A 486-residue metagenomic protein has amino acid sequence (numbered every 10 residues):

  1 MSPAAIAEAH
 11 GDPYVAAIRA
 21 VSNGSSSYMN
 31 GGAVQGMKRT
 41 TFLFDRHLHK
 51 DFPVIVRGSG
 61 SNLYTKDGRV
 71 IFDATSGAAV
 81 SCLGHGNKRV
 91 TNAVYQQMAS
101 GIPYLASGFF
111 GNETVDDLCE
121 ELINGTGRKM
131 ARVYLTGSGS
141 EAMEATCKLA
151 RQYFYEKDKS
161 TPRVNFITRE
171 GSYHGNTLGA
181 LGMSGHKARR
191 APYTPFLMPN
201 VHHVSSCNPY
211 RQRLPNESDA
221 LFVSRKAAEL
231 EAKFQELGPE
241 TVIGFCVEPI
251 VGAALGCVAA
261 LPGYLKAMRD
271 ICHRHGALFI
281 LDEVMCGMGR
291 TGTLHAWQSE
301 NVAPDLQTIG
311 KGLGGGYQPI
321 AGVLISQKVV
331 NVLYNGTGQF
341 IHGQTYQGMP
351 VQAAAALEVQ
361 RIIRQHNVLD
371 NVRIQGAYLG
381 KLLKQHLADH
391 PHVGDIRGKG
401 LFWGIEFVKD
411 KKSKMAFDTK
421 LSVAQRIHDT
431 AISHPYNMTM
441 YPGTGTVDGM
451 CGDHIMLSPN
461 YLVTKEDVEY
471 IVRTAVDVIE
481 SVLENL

Functional and structural regions predicted by a protein language model:
S2-L486: Conserved N-terminal phosphate-binding loop of PLP-dependent enzymes in the Aspartate aminotransferase
